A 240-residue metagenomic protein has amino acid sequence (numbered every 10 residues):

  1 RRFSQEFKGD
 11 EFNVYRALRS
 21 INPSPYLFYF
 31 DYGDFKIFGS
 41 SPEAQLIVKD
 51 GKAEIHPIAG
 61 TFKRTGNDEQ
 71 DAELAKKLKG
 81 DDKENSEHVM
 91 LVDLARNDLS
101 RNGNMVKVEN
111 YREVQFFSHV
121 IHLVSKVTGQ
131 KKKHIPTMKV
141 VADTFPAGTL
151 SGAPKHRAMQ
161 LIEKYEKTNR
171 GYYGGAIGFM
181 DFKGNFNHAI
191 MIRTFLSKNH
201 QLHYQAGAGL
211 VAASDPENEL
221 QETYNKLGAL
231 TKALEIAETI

Functional and structural regions predicted by a protein language model:
R1-I240: Extended alpha-helical targeting/anchoring segments, especially N-terminal organellar/secretory targeting helices
